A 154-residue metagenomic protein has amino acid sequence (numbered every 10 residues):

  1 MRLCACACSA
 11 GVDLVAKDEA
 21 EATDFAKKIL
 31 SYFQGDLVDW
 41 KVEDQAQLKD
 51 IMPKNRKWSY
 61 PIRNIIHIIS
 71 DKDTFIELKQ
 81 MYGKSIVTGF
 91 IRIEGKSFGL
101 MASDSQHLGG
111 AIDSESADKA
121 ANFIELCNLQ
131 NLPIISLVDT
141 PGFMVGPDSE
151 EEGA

Functional and structural regions predicted by a protein language model:
M1-A154: Terminal-region recognition feature
